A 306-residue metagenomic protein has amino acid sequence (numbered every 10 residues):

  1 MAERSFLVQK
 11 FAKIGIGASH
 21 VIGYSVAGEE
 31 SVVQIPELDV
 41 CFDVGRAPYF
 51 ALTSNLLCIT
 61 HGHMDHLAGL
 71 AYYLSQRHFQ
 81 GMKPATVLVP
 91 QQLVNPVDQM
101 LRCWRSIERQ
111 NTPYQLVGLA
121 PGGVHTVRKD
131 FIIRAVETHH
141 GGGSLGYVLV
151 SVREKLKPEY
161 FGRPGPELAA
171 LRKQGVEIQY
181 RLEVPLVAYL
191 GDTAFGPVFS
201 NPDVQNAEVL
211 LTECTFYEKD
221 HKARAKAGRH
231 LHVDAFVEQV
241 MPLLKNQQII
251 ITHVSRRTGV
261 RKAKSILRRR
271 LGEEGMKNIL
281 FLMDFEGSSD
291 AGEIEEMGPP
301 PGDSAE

Functional and structural regions predicted by a protein language model:
M1-T53, L145-L149, K155, Q179-L190 (+1 more regions): Conserved beta-strand hairpin/beta-sheet module of binuclear metal-dependent hydrolase folds, prominently
V26, E30-Q34, N55-H63, P185-Y189 (+1 more regions): Acidic/glycine-enriched edge-of-secondary-structure segments
V26, F131-Q205, V209-K219: Active-site-proximal loop/helix segment associated with metal-binding centers of metalloenzymes
D43-V89, G118: Active-site metal-binding motif and surrounding structural segment of the metallo-beta-lactamase
G45-R46, G62, Q92, G191-T193 (+3 more regions): Active-site metal-binding loops of divalent metal-dependent hydrolases
L70-Q76, M100-R102, G259-L267: Metal-dependent catalytic neighborhoods of phosphoester/phosphodiester hydrolases
P90-R172, P301-E306: Flexible, acidic/histidine-containing loops and adjacent segments that form or flank the divalent-metal
Y114-T126, P197-E306: Binuclear metal-ion centers of metallo-dependent hydrolases, dominated by the metallo-beta-lactamase
